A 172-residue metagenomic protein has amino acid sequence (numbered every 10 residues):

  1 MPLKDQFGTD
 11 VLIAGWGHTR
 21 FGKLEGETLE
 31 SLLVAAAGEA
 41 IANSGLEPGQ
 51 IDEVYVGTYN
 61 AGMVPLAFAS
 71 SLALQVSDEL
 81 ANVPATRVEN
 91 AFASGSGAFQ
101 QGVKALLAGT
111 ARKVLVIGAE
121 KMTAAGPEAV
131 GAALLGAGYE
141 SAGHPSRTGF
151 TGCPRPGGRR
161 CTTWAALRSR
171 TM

Functional and structural regions predicted by a protein language model:
M1-A85, L107, G118-T171: Conserved "HGTGT" condensation-loop signature of ketosynthase/thiolase-family condensing enzymes that catalyze
R87-F92: Short beta->alpha junction loops
G95: Short conserved active-site loop signatures built around small residues
G102: Conserved phosphate-interacting/catalytic interface
A111-R112: Short, high-confidence coil segments that cap the C-terminus of an alpha-helix and link into the following beta-strand
L115: Short aromatic-hydrophobic micro-motifs that form the base-stacking/packing surface for donor nucleotide recognition
